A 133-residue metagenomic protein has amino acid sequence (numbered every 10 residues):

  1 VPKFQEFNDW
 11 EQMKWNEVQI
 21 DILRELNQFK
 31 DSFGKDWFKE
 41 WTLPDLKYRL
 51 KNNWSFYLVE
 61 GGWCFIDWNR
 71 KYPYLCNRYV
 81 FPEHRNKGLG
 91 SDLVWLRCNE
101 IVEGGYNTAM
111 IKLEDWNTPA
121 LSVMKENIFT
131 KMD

Functional and structural regions predicted by a protein language model:
P2-W41: Short amphipathic alpha-helix that is part of the acyltransferase structural core
Q19, E25-N27, S55-L58, C64 (+3 more regions): Polar/charged side chains located within well-ordered beta-strands of beta-rich proteins
G34-F81: A conserved beta-strand-loop-helix scaffold within acyl/acetyltransferase catalytic domains
R78-N86, L113-E114: A short, internal acetyl-CoA/4′-phosphopantetheine-binding micro-motif in the GNAT/acyltransferase core
H84, G88-L96: Conserved acetyl-CoA pyrophosphate-binding loop and the N-cap/start of the following alpha-helix in GNAT-like
S91, D115-D133: Conserved active-site alpha-helix within GNAT-family acetyltransferase domains
I101-L113: Conserved GNAT acetyl-CoA-binding A-motif
